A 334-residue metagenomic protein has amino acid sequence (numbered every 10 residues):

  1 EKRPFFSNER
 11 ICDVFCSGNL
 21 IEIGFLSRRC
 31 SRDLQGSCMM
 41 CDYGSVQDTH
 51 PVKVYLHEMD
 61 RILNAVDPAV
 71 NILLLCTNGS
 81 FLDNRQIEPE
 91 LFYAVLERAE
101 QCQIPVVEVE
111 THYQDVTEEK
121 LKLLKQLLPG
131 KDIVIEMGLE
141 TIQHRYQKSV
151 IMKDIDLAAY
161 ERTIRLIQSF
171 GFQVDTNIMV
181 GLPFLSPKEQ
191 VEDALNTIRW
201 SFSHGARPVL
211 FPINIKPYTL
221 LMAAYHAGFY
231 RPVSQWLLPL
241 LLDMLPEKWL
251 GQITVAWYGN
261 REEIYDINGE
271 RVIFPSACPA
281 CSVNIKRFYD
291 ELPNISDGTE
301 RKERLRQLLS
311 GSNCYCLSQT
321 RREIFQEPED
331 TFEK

Functional and structural regions predicted by a protein language model:
F5-H57: Canonical Radical SAM [4Fe-4S] cluster-binding loop centered on the CxxxCxxC motif and its immediate flanking residues
D42-E58, I62-P89, A99-T117, K131-A159 (+2 more regions): Core AdoMet radical
H50-I62, I87-E97, I155-E161, Q190-I198 (+2 more regions): Well-ordered, non-membrane alpha-helical segments in soluble/globular domains
G79-F81, Y113-D115, T141-Q143, V180-F184 (+2 more regions): Active-site-proximal loop/turn and secondary-structure-junction residues that shape catalytic pockets, frequently
R85-Y93, T117-L127, K188: Distinct, well-ordered alpha-helical segments
E108, R145-K153, M179-K188, A227-F229: Surface-exposed cleft-lining segments at the edges of enzyme active sites
A158-L220, Q235-W257: Conserved C-terminal portion of the radical SAM core fold that forms the substrate/S-adenosylmethionine-binding
R207, I215-K334: Auxiliary Fe-S-binding modules of radical SAM enzymes
